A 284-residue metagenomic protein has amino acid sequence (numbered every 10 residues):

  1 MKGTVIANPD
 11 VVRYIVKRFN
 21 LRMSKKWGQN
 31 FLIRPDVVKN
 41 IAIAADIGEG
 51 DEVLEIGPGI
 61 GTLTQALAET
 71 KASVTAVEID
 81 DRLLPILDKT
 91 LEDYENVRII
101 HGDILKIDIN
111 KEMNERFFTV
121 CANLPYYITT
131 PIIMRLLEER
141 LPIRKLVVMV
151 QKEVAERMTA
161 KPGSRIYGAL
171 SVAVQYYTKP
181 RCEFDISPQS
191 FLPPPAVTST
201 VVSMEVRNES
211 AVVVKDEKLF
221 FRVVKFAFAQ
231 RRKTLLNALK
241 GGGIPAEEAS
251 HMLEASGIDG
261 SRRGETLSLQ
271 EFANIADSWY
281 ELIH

Functional and structural regions predicted by a protein language model:
M1-F226, E254, E265, N274 (+1 more regions): Catalytic cores of RNA-modifying enzymes
A229-R232: Active-site-proximal catalytic alpha-helix in oxidoreductases
K240-G242: Short helix-coil junctions and helix-kink-helix linkers
H251-G260: Short helix/strand-capping connector loops at secondary-structure junctions
